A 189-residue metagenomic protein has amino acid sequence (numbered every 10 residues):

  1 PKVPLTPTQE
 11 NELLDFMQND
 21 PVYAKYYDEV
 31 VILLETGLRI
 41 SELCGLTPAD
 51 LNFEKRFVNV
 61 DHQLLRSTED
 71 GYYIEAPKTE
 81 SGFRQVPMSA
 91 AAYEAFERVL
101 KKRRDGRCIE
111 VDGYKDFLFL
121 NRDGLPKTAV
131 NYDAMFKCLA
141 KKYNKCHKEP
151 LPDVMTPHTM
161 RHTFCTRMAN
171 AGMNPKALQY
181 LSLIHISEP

Functional and structural regions predicted by a protein language model:
P1-L46, E54, S81-F83, A91 (+1 more regions): Basic, Lys/Arg- and aromatic-enriched nucleic-acid-binding interface segment
L5-E12, N59, N131-C138: Generic alpha-helical secondary structure signal
T6, L14, D61, S89 (+1 more regions): Residue-level detector of conserved, well-ordered beta-strand and adjacent loop positions that form binding/recognition
T8-N11, S41, A49, V130 (+2 more regions): Residues in well-ordered alpha-helical elements
D15-Y26, T36, V86, K102-F117 (+2 more regions): Short, basic (Lys/Arg/His-rich) helix/loop patches that form interaction surfaces in the mid-to-C-terminal regions
G45-R104: Conserved tyrosine-mediated DNA breakage-rejoining catalytic core shared by Y-recombinases
I184-P189: Conserved small/polar residues in nucleotide/adenosyl-binding loops
